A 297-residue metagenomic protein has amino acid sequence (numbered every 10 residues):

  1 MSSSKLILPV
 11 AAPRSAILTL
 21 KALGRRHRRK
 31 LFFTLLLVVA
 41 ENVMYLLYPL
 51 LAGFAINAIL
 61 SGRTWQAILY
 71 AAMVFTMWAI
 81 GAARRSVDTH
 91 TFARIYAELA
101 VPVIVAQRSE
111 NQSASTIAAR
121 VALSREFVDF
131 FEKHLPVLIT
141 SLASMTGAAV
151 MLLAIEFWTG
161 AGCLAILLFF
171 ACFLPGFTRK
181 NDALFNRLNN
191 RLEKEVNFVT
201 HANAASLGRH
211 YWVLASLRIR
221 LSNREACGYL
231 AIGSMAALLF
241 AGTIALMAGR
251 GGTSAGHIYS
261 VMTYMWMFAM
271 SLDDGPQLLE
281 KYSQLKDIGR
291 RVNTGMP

Functional and structural regions predicted by a protein language model:
M1-V43, L142, T178, S216 (+2 more regions): Membrane-integrated ABC transporters
S2-A12, V87-R94, V101-E126, R191-A215 (+1 more regions): Short intracellular "coupling" helices and adjacent cytoplasmic loop segments at the cytosolic face of multi-pass
K21, Q107-G147, G208-A226: Juxtamembrane loop-to-helix connectors within ABC transporter transmembrane domains
R28-I80, W158, G251-I258: Transmembrane helix-loop-helix hairpins at lipid-water interfaces of multipass membrane proteins, especially the type-1
R29-L47, Y70, R125-L138, S216-L238: Alpha-helical segments in transporter systems
M44-G53, V137-T178, S222-W266: A hydrophobic transmembrane-helix motif
L69-G81, L168-F169, G256-Q277: Hydrophobic alpha-helical segments in the permease module
T89-V101, V105, C163-A204, Q277-P297: Cytoplasmic coupling helices
